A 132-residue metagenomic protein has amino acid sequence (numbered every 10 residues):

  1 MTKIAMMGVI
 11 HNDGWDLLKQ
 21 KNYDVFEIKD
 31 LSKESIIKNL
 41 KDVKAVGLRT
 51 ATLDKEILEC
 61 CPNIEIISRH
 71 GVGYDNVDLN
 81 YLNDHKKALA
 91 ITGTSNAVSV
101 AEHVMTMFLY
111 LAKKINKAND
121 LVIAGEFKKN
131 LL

Functional and structural regions predicted by a protein language model:
M1-A90: An N-terminal-biased, well-structured beta-alpha scaffold segment characteristic of Rossmann-like dinucleotide-binding
H85-K87, T92-L132: Phosphate-binding beta-alpha-beta segment of Rossmann-like dinucleotide-binding domains, i.e., the NAD(P)
